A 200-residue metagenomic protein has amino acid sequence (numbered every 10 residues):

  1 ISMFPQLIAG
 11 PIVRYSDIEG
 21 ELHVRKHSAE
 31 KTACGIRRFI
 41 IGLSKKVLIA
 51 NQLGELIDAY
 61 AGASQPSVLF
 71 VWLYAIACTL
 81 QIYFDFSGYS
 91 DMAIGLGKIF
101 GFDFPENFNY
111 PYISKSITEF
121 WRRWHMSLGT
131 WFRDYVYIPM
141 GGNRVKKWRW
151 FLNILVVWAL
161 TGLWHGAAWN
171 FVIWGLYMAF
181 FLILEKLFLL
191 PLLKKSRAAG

Functional and structural regions predicted by a protein language model:
I1-G200: Membrane-embedded transmembrane alpha-helical bundles that form the catalytic cores of multi-pass lipid-modifying
